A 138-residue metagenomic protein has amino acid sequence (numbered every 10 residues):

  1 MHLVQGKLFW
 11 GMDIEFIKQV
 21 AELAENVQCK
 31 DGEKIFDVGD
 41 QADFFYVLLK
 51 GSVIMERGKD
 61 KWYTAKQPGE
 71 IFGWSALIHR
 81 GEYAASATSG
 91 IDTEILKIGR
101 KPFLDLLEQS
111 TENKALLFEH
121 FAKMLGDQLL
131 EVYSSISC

Functional and structural regions predicted by a protein language model:
M1-C138: Cytosolic regulatory regions built on CNB/CRP/Popeye-like sensor folds
